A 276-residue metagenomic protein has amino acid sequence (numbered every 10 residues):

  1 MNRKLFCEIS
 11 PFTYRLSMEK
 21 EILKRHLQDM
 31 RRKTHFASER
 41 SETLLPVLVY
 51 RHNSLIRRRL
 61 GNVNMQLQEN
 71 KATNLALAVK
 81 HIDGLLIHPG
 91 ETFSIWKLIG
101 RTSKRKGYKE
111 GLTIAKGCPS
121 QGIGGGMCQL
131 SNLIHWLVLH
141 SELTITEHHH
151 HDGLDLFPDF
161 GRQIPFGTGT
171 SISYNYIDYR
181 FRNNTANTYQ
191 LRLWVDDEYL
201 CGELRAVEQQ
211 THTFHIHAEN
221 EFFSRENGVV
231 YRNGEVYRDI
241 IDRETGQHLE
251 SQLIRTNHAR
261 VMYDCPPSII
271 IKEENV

Functional and structural regions predicted by a protein language model:
N2-V276: Well-ordered beta-sheet/strand-loop patches within structured domains
